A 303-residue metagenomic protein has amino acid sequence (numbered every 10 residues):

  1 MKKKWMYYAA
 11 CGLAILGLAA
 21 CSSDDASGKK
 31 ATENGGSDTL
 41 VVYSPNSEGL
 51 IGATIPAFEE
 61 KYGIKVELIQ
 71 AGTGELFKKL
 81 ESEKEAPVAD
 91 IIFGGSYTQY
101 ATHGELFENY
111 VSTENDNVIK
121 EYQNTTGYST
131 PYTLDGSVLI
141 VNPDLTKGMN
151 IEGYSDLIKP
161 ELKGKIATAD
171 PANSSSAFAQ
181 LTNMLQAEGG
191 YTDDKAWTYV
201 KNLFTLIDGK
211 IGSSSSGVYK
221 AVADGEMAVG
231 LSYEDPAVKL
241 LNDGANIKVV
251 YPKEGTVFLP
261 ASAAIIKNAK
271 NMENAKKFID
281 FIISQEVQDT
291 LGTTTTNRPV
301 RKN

Functional and structural regions predicted by a protein language model:
L16-A20: C-terminal motif of bacterial Sec signal peptides marking the signal peptidase cleavage site
S22-D24, K30-T102: Early extracytoplasmic/lumenal segment of secretory-pathway proteins
S44-G52, G74, P87-E226: Extracytoplasmic ligand-binding site segments that recognize negatively charged/polar headgroups
T54, K195, Y199, A261 (+2 more regions): Short amphipathic alpha-helical coupling segments at ligand-binding clamshell hinges and other catalytic/signaling
T98-H103, A223-N246, T295: A ligand-binding cleft/hinge motif common to bilobed small-molecule-binding domains
D135, Y199-F204, I211-G212, D243-K267 (+1 more regions): Periplasmic-binding protein-like
V138-L145, L185, L259-N271, T290-L291: A bilobed periplasmic-binding-protein/Venus flytrap-type ligand-binding module shared by bacterial periplasmic
G164-N173, F281-K302: Periplasmic-binding protein-like
